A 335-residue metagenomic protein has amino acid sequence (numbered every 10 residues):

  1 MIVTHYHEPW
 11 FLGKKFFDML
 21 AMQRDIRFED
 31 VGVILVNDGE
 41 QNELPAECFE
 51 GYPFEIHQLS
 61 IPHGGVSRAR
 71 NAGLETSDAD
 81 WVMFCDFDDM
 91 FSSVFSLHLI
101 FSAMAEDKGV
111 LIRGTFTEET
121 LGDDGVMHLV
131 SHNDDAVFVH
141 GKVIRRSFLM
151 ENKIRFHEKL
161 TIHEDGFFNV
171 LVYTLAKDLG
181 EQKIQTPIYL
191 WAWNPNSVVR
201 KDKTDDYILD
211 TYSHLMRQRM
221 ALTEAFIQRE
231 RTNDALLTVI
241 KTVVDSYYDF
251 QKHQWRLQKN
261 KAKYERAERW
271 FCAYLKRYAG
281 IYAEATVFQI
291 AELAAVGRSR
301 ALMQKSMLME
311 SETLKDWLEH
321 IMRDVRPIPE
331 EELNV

Functional and structural regions predicted by a protein language model:
M1-H214, R323-V335: Nucleotide-sugar donor-binding/catalytic module of glycosyltransferases that assemble extracellular/cell-envelope
I2, N233, Q289-E292: N-terminal cationic amphipathic segment used for targeting or macromolecule association
Q23, Q41, Q58, Q182-Q185 (+6 more regions): Residue-identity detector for glutamine
Q41, E50-G51, I56, S67 (+1 more regions): Membrane-interface aromatic/basic loop that binds lipid-linked glycans or pyrophosphate carriers, typified by
A69, I112, G141, R145 (+4 more regions): Short, intrinsically disordered low-complexity segments
L74, R146, M150, T223 (+3 more regions): General helical structural elements
D86-F91, F116, I162-L175, T238-Q251 (+1 more regions): A short, terminal or domain-edge coil/loop segment
P187-N194, K201-L237, K241-H253, L257-Y278: Catalytic core of nucleotide-sugar-dependent glycosyltransferases
